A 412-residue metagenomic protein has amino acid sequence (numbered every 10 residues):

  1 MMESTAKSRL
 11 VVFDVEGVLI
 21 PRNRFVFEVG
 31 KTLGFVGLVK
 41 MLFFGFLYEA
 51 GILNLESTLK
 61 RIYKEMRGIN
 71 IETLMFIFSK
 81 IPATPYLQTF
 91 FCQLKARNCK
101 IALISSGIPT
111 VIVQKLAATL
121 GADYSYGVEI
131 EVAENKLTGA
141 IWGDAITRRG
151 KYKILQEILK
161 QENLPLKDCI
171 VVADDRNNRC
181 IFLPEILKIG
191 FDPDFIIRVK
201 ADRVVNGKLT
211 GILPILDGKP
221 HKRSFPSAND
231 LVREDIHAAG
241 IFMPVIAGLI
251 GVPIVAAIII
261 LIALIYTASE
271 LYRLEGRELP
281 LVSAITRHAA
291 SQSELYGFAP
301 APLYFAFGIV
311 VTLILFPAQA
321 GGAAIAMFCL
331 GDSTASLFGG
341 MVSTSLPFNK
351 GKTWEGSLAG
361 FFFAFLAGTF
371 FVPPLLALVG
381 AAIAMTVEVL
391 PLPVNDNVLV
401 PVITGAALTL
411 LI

Functional and structural regions predicted by a protein language model:
M2-E56, K60: Active-site neighborhood of HAD-like aspartate-dependent phosphohydrolases
N23-L42, G190, M341-K352, T409-L410: Basic, amphipathic juxtamembrane/active-site segments that coordinate anionic phosphate or diphosphate groups
T58-L74, V132-T138, S283-S291: Short, basic/glycine-rich phosphate-binding loops at helix/coil junctions that contact nucleotide phosphates
I71-L103, G107-T110: Short, acidic loop-to-helix structural element flanking the phosphoryl-transfer center in phosphate-processing enzymes
C99-I108, L120, L166-G207: Acidic, Mg2+-coordinating phosphoryl-transfer loop and its flanking beta/alpha structural elements, shared across
K115-K167: Substrate-recognition "cap/lid" segment bordering the active-site pocket of phosphatases
G127-V132, P193-I197, L209-I212, G351: Short, acidic/turn-prone active-site loops that include or flank metal/cofactor- and phosphate-binding residues
K222-A256, T267-A367, L376-L411: Interhelical loop and helix-boundary elements at the membrane-water interface of polytopic inner-membrane proteins
